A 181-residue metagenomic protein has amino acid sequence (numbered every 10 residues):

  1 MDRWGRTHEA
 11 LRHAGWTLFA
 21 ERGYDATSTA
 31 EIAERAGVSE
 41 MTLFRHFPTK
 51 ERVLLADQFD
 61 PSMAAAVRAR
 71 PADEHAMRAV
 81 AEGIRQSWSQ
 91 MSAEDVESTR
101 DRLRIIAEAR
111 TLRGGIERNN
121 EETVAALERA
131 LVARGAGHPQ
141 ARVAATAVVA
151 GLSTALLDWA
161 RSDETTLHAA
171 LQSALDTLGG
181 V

Functional and structural regions predicted by a protein language model:
M1-R22, A26-M41, L55, S62: Basic, helix-initiating cap at the start of DNA-binding domains
M1-W4, L103, L175-D176: N-terminal intrinsically disordered/low-complexity leader segments
F19, S28-T29, K50-A56, M77-V80 (+1 more regions): Amphipathic alpha-helical segments enriched in hydrophobic/aromatic and basic residues that form the DNA-contacting
A64-D101: Hydrophobic alpha-helical connector segments
A109-R134, R142-T146: Amphipathic alpha-helical packing segments from all-alpha helical-bundle domains
R129-V132, E164-V181: C-terminal peripheral helix-coil segments that are non-catalytic and often amphipathic
A145-E164, G180-V181: Amphipathic C-terminal alpha-helical segment
